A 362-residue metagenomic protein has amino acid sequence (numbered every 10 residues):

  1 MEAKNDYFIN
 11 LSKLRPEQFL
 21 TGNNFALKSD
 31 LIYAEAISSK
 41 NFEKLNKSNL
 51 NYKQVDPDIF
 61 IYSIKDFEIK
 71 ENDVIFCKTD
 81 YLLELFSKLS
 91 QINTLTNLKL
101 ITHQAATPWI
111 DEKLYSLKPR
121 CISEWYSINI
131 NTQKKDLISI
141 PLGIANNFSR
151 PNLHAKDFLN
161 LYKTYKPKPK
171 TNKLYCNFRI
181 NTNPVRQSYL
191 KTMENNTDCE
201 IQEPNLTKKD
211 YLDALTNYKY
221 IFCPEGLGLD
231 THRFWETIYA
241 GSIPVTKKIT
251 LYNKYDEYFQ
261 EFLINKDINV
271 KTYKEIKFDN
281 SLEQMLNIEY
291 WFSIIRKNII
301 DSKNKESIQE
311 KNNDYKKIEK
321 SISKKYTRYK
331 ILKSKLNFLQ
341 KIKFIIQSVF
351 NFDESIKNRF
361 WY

Functional and structural regions predicted by a protein language model:
E2-H232, T246-E257, K274-E275, D279-D314 (+3 more regions): Nucleotide-sugar donor-binding catalytic core of glycosyltransferases
S90, I238, E354-I356: Prokaryotic Sec-type signal peptides and long signal-anchor helices with extended Leu/Ile/Val-rich h-regions
T216-N217, T237-S242: Conserved donor-binding/catalytic loop of nucleotide-activated donor transferases
A240-G241, E257-F259: Short, charged/polar low-complexity linear motifs in solvent-exposed/disordered segments
E261-I268: Conserved acidic donor-binding segment of nucleotide-sugar-dependent glycosyltransferases
V270-T272: GIY-YIG nuclease catalytic motif and its immediate N-terminal context
K320-Y362: Boundary detector for helix-to-coil junctions that initiate low-complexity/charged tails
